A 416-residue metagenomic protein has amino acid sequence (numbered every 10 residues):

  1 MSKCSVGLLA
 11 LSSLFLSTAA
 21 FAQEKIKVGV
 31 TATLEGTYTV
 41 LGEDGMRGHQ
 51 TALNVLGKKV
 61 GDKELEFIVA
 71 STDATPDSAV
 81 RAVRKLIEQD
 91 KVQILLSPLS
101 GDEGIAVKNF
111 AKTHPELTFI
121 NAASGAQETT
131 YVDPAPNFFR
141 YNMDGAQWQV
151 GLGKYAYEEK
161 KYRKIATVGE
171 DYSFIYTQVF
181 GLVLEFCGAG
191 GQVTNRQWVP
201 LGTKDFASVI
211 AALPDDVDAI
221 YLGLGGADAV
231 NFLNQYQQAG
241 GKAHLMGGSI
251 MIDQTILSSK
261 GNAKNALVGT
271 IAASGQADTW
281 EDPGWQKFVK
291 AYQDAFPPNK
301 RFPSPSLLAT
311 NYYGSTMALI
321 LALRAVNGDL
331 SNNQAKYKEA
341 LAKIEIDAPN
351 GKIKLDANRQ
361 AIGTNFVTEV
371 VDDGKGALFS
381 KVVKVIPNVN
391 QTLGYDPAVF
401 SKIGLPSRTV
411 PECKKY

Functional and structural regions predicted by a protein language model:
L16-A22: Sec/Tat signal peptide C-region and signal peptidase I cleavage site
K25, V40-G45, V55, K59-V132 (+3 more regions): Beta-alpha junction/loop-to-helix N-cap segments that form part of ligand/metal-binding clefts
I26, A342-Y416: Solvent-exposed, acidic/polar segments of extracytosolic/periplasmic ligand-binding ectodomains
G29-Q50, A70-D77, L99-D102, V168-Y176 (+2 more regions): Extracytoplasmic "Venus flytrap"
T72, I120-T129, L201, K242-K264 (+2 more regions): Venus flytrap/periplasmic-binding-protein-like
S78-R81, Q127-T130, P136-G240, T279-K287 (+1 more regions): Extracellular/periplasmic Venus flytrap/periplasmic-binding protein
L86, D90-S100, T118-A122, K164-G169 (+4 more regions): Periplasmic-binding protein-like
Y236-G314, L323-S331, S380-K381, I386-K415: Extracellular/periplasmic periplasmic-binding protein-like sensory domains
